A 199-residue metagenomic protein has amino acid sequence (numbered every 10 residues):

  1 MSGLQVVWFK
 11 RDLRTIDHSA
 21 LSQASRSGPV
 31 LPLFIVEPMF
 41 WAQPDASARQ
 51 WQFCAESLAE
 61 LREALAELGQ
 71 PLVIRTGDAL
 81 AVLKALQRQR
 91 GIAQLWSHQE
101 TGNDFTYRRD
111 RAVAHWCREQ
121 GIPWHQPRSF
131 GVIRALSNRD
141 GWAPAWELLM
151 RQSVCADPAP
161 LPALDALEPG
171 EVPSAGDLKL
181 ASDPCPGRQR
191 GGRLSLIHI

Functional and structural regions predicted by a protein language model:
M1-P162: Trp/Phe/Arg-rich N-terminal binding region typifying the photolyase-homology
Q120-I122, G141-L196: Glycine/tryptophan-enriched, flexible segments
I199: Conserved adenylation A10 loop of the ANL superfamily
